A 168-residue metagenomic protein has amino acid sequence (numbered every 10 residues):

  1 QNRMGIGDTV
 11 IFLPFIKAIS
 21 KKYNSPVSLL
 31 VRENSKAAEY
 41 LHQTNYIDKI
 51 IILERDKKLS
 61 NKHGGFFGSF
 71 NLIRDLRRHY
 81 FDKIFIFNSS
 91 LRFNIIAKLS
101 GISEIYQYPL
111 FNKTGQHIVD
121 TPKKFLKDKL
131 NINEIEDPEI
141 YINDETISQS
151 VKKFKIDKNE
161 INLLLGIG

Functional and structural regions predicted by a protein language model:
Q1-G168: Catalytic machinery of carbohydrate-active enzymes, primarily nucleotide-sugar-dependent glycosyltransferases
